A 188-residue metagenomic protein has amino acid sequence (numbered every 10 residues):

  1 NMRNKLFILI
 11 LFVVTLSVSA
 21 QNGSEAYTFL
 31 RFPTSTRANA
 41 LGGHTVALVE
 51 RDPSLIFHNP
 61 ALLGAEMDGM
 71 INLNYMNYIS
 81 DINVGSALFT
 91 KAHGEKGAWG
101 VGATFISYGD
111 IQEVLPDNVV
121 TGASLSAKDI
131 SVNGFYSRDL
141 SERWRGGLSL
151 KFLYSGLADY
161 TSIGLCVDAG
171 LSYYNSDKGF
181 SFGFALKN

Functional and structural regions predicted by a protein language model:
N1-L6, E142: Positively charged n-region of N-terminal signal peptides that target proteins for export
N1-M2, S19-Q21: Extreme N-terminus of proteins, especially the signal/transit-peptide cleavage junction and the first residues
K5-L16: Sec-dependent N-terminal signal peptides
Q21-K187: Subset of outer-membrane beta-barrel
